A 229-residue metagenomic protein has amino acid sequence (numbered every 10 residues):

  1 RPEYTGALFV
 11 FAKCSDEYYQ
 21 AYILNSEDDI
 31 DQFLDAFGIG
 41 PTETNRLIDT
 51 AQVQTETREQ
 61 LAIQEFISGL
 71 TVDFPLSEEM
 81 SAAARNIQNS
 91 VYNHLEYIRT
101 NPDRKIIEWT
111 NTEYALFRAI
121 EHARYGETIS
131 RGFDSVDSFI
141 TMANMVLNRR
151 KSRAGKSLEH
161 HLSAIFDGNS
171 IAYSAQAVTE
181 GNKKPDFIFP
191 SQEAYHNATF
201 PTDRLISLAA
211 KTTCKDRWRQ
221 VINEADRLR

Functional and structural regions predicted by a protein language model:
R1-L8, K13-S15: Long, contiguous, compositionally biased segments that the model treats as domain-scale units
P2, N25-D28: Cofactor- and metal-binding active-site motifs of prokaryotic enzymes that mediate redox/radical or nucleophilic
G6, E127-D134, D186-P190: Short, functional N-terminal and low-complexity linear motifs
S15-S26: Short, Lys/Arg- and Gly-enriched loop/turn segments at beta-strand edges
E27-L70: Short peripheral tails and domain-boundary helices/loops at the edges of structured domains
G69-K156: Interdomain/boundary linker segments immediately adjacent to catalytic/signaling cores
H160-S163, D167, Y173-R229: Catalytic core segments in nucleotide and nucleic-acid processing enzymes
